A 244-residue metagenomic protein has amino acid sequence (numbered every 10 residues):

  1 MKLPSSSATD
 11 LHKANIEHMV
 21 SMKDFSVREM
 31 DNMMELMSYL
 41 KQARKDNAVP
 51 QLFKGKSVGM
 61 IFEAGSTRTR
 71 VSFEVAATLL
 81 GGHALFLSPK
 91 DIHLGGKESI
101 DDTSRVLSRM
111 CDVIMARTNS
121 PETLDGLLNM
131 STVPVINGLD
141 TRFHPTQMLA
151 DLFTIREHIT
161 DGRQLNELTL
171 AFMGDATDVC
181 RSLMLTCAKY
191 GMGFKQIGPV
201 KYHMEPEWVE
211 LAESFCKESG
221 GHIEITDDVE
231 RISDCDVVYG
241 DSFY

Functional and structural regions predicted by a protein language model:
M1-V71, V75: Positively charged, low-complexity intrinsically disordered leader regions
N15, F53-K54, S131, N166 (+1 more regions): Residue-level preference for short coil/turn positions at secondary-structure junctions
H18, H83, P134, G193 (+1 more regions): Conserved beta-strand segments of alpha/beta enzyme cores
V27, T141-P145, V229-D234: A short acidic, often aromatic-flanked loop/helix-cap motif at beta-alpha or helix-coil junctions that lines enzyme
S38, E63, N119, S242-Y244: Short glycine-/small-residue-rich Rossmann-like dinucleotide-binding loops
S38-Q42, L152-T160, M184: Generic structural signal for well-ordered alpha-helical scaffold segments
K45-R156: Phosphate/diphosphate ligand-binding glycine-rich loop within oxidoreductases
E63-A76, E157-D241: Glycine-rich phosphate/diphosphate-binding loop of Rossmann-like nucleotide-binding domains
